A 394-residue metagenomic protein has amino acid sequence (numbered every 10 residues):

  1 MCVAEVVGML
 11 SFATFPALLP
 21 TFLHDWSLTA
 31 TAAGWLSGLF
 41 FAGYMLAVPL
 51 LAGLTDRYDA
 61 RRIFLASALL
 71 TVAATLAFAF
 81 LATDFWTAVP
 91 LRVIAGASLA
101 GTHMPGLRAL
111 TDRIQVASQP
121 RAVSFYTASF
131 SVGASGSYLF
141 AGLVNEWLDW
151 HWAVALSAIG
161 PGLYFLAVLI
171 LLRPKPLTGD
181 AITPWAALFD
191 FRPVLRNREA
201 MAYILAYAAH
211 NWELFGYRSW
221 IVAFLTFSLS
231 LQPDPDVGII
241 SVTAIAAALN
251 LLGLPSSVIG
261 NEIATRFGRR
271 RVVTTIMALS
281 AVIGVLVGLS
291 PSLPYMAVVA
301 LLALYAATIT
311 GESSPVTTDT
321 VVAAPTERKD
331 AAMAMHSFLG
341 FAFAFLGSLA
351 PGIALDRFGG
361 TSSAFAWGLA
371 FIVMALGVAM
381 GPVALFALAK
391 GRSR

Functional and structural regions predicted by a protein language model:
F15-P16, M201-A247, G347-S348: Extracytoplasmic gate region of multi-pass secondary transporters
L46-A82: Conserved MFS/SLC helix-loop-helix module at the cytosolic interface between two early adjacent transmembrane helices
L69-T83, L279-S292: C-terminal ends and interior cores of transmembrane alpha-helices in multi-pass membrane transporters/permeases
L91-S129: Cytoplasmic helix-loop-helix junction between adjacent transmembrane helices in 12-TM secondary transporters
Y126-L172: Helix-loop-helix hairpin linking two adjacent transmembrane segments in secondary transporters
W152-L169, G368-F386: Symmetry-related core transmembrane helices of the 12-TM Major Facilitator Superfamily/SLC fold
K175-I204: Juxtamembrane intracellular "pre-TM" segments in multi-pass secondary transporters
R270-V316: C-terminal transmembrane helical hairpin of 12-TM major facilitator-type secondary transporters
